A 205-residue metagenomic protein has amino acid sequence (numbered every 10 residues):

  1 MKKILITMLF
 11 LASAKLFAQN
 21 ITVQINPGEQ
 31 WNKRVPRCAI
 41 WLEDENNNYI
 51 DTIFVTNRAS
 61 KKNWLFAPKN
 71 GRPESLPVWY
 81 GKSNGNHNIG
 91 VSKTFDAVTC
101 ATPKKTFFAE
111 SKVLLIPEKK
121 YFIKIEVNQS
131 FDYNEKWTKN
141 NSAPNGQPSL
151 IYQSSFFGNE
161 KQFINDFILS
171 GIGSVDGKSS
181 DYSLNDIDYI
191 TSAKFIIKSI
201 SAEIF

Functional and structural regions predicted by a protein language model:
K3-S13: Sec-dependent N-terminal signal peptides
A14-A18: Sec/Tat signal peptide C-region and signal peptidase I cleavage site
N20-N32, R58-S60, Y133: Short amphipathic, basic-aromatic surface patches that mediate peripheral association with negatively charged
G28-E29, T52-K62, I168-K178: Short, solvent-exposed aromatic-acidic interface loops
Q30-R34, Y49-I50: A short beta-turn/strand-edge loop motif at beta-sheet boundaries
A39-W41: Beta-strand signatures of extracellular beta-sandwich domains
E45-Y133: Structured domain cores in non-transmembrane regions
S111-I116, K120-F205: Glycine-rich, aromatic-bearing surface loops/beta-hairpins
